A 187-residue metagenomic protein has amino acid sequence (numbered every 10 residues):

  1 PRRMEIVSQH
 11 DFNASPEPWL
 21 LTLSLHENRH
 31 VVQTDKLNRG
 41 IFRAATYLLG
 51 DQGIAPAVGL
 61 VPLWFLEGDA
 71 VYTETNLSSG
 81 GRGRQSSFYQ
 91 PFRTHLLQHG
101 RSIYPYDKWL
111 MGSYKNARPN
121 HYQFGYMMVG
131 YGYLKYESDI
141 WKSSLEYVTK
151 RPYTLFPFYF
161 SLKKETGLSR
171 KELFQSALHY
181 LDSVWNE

Functional and structural regions predicted by a protein language model:
P1-P56, P62: Juxtacatalytic substrate-recognition/specificity segment
N13-L25, G59-E67, R118-Y126, Y133-L134 (+2 more regions): Solvent-exposed, acidic/flexible segments
T22, V71, Y126-G130, L134 (+3 more regions): Solvent-exposed, polar/charged alpha-helical surfaces in well-ordered, non-transmembrane soluble domains, broadly
E27-A44, D69-F88: Catalytic Zn2+-binding segment of zinc metalloproteases
G50-P56, W109-Y114, G125-M127: Flexible glycine/proline-enriched surface loops and loop-helix/loop-strand junctions
P56-L60, G112-P119, L145: Active-site rim elements
Y72-I103, D139-E146: Short helix/loop segments within enzyme catalytic domains that coordinate or immediately flank catalytic cofactors
N116, S144-E187: Beta/coil-rich, acidic/histidine-enriched accessory regions frequently appended to metallopeptidases
